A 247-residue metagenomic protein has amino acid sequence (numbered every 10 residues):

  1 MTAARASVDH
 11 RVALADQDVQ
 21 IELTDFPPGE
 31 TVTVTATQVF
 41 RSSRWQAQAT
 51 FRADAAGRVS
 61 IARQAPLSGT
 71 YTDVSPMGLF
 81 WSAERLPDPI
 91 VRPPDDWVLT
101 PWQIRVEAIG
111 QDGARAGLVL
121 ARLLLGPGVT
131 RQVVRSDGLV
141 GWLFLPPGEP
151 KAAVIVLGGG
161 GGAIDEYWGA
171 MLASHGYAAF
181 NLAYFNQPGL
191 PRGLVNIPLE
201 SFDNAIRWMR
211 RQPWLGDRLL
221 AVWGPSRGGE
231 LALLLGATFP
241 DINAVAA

Functional and structural regions predicted by a protein language model:
M1-R11: Short, compositionally biased P/S/T/A/G/V-rich stretches that sit at domain boundaries
D9-L14, V19, P27, W45 (+3 more regions): N-terminal cap/lid segment of alpha/beta-hydrolase-fold proteins
T35-P87: Ser/Thr-rich low-complexity repeats and stalk/linker segments
P150-G159: Short beta-strand element of the alpha/beta-hydrolase
G160-M171, Y184: The serine-hydrolase catalytic nucleophile loop
A163-Y167, R207-A247: Primarily recognizes the serine-hydrolase "nucleophile elbow" in alpha/beta-hydrolase and SGNH/GDSL folds
S174-G189: Conserved alpha/beta-hydrolase
N186-D217: Catalytic nucleophile-loop/oxyanion-hole region of alpha/beta-hydrolase and closely related hydrolase-like folds
